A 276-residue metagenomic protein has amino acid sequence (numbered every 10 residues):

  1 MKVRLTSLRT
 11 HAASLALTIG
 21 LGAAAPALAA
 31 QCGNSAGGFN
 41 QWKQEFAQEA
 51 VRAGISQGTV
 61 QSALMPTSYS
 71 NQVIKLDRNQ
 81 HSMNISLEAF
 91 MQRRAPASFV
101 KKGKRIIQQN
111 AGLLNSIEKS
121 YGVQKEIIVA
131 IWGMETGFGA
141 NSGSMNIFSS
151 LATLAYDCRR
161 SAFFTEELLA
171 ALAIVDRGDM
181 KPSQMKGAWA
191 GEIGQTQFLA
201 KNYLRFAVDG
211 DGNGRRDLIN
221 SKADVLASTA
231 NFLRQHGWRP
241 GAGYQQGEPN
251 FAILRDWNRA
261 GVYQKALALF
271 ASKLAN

Functional and structural regions predicted by a protein language model:
M1-S7: N-terminal secretory signal peptides that target proteins for export/translocation
A12-A23: Bacterial N-terminal signal peptides
A23-A29: Sec/Tat signal peptide C-region and signal peptidase I cleavage site
A29-E49: Short N-terminal segments immediately surrounding and downstream of signal-peptide cleavage
I55-N276: Catalytic glycan-binding domains that act on GlcNAc-containing polysaccharides
